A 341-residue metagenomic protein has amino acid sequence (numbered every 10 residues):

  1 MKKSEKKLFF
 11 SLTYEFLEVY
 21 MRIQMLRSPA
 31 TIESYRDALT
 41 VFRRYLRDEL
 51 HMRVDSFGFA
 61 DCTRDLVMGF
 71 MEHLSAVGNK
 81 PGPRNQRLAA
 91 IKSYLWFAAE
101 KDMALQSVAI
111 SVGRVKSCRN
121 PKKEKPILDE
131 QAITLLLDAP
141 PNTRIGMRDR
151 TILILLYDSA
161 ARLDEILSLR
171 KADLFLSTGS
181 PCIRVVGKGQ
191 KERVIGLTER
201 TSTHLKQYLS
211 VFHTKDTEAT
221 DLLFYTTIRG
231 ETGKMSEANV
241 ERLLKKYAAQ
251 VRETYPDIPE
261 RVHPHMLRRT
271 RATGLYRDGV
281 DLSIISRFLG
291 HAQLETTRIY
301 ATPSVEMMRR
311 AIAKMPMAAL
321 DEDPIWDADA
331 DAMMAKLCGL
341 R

Functional and structural regions predicted by a protein language model:
M1-R341: Conserved catalytic core of the tyrosine transesterase superfamily
